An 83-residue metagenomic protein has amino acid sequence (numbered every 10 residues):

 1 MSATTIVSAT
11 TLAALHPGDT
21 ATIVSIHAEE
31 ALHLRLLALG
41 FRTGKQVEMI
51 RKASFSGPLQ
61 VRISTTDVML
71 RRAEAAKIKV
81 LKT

Functional and structural regions predicted by a protein language model:
M1-A14, E74-T83: Extended boundary segments
P17-A73: Amphipathic, hydrophobic secondary-structure cores in small proteins
